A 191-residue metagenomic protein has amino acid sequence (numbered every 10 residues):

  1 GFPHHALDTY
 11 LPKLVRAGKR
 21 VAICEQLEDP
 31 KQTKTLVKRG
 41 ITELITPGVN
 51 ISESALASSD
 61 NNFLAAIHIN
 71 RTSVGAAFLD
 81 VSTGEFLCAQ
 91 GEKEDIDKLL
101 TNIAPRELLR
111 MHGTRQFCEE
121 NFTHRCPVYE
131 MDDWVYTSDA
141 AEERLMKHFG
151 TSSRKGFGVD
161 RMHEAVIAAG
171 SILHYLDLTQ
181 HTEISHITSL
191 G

Functional and structural regions predicted by a protein language model:
G1-G191: Charged catalytic and DNA/RNA-contacting regions of genome-maintenance and nucleic-acid-processing enzymes
